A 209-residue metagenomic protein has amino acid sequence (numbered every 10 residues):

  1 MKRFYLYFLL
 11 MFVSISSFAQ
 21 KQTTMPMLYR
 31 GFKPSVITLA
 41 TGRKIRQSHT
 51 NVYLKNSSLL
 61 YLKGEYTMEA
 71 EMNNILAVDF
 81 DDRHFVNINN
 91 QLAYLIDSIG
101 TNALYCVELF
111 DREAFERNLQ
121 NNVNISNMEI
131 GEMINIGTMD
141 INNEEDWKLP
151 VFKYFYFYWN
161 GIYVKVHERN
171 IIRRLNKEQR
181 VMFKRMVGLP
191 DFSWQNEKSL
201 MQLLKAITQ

Functional and structural regions predicted by a protein language model:
M1-T24, L203: Bacterial Sec-dependent N-terminal signal peptides
L10, L28, T38-L39, V52 (+1 more regions): Sterically constrained small-residue positions within well-ordered secondary structures of folded domains
S16, P34, S58: Exposed beta-strand and adjacent loop surfaces of beta-rich binding modules that mediate intermolecular recognition
K21-T38: Short N-terminal segments immediately surrounding and downstream of signal-peptide cleavage
K33-T50: Glycine-rich, compositionally biased intrinsically disordered regions
T41, K63-E65, N170: A mature extracytoplasmic/lumenal domain signature
R46-V166: Aromatic-patch recognition
D140-Q209: A short, solvent-exposed beta-edge/loop patch
